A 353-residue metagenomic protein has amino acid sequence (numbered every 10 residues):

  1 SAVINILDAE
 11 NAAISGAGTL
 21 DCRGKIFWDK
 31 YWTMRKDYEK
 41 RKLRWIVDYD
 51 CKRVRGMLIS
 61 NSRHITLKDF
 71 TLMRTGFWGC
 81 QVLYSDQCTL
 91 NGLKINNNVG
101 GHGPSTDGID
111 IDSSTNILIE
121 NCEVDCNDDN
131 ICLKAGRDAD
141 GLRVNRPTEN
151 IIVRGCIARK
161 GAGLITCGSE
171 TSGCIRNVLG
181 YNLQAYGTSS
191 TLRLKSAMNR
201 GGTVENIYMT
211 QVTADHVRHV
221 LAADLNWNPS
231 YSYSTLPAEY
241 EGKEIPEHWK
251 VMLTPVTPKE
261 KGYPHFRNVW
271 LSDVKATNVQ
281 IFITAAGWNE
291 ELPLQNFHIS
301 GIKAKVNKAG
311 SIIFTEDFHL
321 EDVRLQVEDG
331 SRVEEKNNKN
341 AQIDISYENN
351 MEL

Functional and structural regions predicted by a protein language model:
S1-L353: Extracellular/periplasmic carbohydrate-active domains that bind, remodel, or depolymerize complex polysaccharides
